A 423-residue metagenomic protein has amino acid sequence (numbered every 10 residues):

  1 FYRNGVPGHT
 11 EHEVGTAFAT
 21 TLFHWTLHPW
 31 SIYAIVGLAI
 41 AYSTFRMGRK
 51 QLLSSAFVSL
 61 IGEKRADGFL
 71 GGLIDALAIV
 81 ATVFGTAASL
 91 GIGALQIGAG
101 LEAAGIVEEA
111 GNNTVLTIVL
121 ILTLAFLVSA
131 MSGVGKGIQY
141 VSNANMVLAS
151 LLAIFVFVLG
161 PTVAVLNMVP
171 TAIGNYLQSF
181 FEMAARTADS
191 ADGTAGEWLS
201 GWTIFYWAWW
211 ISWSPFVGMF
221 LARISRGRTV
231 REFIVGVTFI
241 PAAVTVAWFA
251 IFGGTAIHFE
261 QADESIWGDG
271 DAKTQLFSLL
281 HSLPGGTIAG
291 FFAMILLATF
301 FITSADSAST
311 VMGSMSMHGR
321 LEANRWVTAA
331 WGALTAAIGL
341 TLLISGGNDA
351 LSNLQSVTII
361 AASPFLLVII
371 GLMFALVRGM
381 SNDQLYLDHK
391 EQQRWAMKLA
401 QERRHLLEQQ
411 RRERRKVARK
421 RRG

Functional and structural regions predicted by a protein language model:
F1-A99, A103, F157-G160, A164: Transmembrane-helix bundle segments that line or gate the permeation/cavity pathway in multi-pass membrane proteins
F1-F18, S43-F69, K136, F259-L283 (+2 more regions): Flexible loop linkers connecting adjacent transmembrane helices in multi-pass alpha-helical membrane transporters
H24-A39, I288-A298, A362-P364: Alpha-helical transmembrane segments
A66-R228, V235, I240-G290, L296-A298: Membrane-embedded translocation segments of transport machinery
V134-G137, L221-R231, S307-W326, G347-A350 (+1 more regions): Alpha-helical transmembrane segments
A149-G160, V244-G254, F292-V311, W331-T335 (+1 more regions): Hydrophobic alpha-helical segments of multi-pass membrane transport proteins
L343-I360: Extracellular/periplasmic helix-loop-helix junctions in multi-pass membrane proteins
K390-G423: Long, low-complexity, intrinsically disordered cytosolic termini of multi-pass membrane proteins
